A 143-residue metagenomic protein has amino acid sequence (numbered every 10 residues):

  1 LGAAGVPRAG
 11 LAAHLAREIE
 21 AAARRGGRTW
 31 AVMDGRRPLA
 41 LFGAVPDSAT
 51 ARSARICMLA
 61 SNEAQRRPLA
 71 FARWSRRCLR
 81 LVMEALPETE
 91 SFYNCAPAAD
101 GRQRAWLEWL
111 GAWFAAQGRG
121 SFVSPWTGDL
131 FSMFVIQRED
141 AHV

Functional and structural regions predicted by a protein language model:
L1-P7, V143: A short, well-structured alpha-helix characteristic of acyl/acetyltransferase catalytic modules
P7-G27: Active-site rim helix/loop that mediates acceptor-substrate recognition in acyltransferases
G26-G43: Conserved beta-hairpin
P46-C57, E88, L130: A conserved beta-turn-beta hairpin within the catalytic core of GNAT-like acetyltransferases that forms part
A51-R66, F71-A72: Conserved acetyl-CoA binding element of GNAT-fold acetyltransferases
R67-E84, A105, W109: Conserved acetyl-CoA-binding loop-helix of GNAT-fold acetyltransferases
V82-E108, V123-T127: Conserved beta-strand-loop-alpha-helix junction that forms the acyl-donor binding cleft
C95, W113-S132: Conserved catalytic-core motifs of GNAT/GCN5-like acyltransferases
